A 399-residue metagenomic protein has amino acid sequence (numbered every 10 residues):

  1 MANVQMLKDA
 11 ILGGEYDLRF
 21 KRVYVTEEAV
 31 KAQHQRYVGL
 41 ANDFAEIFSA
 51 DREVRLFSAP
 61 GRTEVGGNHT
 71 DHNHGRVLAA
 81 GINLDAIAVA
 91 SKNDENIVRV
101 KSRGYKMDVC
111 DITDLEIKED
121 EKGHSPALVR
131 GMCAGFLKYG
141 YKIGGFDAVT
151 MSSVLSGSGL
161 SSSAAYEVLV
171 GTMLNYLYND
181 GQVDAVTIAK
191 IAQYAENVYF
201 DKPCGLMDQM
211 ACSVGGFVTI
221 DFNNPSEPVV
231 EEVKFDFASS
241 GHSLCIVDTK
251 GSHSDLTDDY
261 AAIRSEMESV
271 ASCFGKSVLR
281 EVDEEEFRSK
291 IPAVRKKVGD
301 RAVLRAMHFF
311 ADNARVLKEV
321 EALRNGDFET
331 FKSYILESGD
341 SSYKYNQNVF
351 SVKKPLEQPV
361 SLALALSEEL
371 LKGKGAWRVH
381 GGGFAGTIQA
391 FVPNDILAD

Functional and structural regions predicted by a protein language model:
M1-R62, I87, S91-K122, T219-R378 (+1 more regions): C-terminal nucleotide
R76-D94, V214: Structural signature of FAD isoalloxazine-binding scaffolds in flavoprotein oxidoreductases
G81-N83, L160-D180, V392: DPxDG-like acidic metal-binding loop motif
R99-K101, G145-S152, Q182-Y194, K332-E337: Beta-strand segments within the central parallel beta-sheet cores of soluble alpha/beta enzyme folds
C133-S156: Glycine- and acidic-rich phosphate- and metal-coordinating loops
K138-F146, L174-I188, N394-D399: Phosphate-handling active-site elements
D180-V229, S338, L364-S367, V379: Alpha/beta catalytic cores of group-transfer enzymes, especially the acyltransferase/condensing modules of polyketide
